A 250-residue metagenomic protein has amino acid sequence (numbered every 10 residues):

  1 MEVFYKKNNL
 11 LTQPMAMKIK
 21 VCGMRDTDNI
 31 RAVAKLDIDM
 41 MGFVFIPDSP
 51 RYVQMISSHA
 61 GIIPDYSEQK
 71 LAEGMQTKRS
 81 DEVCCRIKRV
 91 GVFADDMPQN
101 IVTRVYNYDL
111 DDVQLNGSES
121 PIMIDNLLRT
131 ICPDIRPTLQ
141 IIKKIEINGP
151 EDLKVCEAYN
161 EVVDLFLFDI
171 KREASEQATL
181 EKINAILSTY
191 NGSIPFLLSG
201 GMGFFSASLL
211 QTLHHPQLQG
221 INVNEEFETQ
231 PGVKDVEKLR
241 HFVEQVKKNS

Functional and structural regions predicted by a protein language model:
E2-C22, E73-S80: N-terminal amphipathic alpha-helix/helix-capping segment at the start of soluble metabolic enzymes
K20-R31, L36, V44: N-terminal beta1-alpha1 ligand-phosphate binding loop
C22-G23, M40-G42, D112-Q114, L167 (+1 more regions): Conserved beta-strand positions in the central sheet of alpha/beta enzyme cores
I30, M41-S49, V223: Short linear S-[DN]-x-LW-Φ motif typified by the pepsin-like aspartic protease active-site region
V33, V113, F166, L210 (+2 more regions): Conserved, mostly hydrophobic/aromatic
L36-I38, N107-Y108, E161-V162, L213-P216: Structural motif
F45-E68, S80-A207: Conserved anion-binding
V53-S67, D125-R129, N224, E228-S250: C-terminal helical cap(s) of enzyme catalytic domains, especially alpha/beta-barrels
